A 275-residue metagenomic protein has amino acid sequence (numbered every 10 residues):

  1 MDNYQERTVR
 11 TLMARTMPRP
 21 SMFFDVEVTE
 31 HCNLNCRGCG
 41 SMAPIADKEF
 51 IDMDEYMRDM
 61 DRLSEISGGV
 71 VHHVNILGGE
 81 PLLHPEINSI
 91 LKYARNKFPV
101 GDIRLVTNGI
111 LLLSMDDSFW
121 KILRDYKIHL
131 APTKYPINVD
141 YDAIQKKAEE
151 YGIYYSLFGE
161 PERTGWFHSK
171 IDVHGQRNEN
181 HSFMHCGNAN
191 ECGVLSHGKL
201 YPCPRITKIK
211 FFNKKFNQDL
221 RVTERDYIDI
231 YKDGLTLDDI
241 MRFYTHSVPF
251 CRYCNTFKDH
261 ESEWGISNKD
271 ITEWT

Functional and structural regions predicted by a protein language model:
M1-M13, H246-T275: Radical SAM enzyme core and accessory elements
D2-L105, L112-M115, W274: Conserved alpha-helical substructure of the radical SAM core
P20-E27, S169-Q176, K232-Y244: Short, intrinsically disordered, charge-biased short linear motifs at domain edges
H31-S41, G187, P249-T256: Local cysteine-cluster metal-coordination motifs and their immediate loop/turn environment, predominantly Fe-S cluster
L63-S67, F119-D125, A148: Acidic (Asp/Glu)-rich catalytic clusters
K127-I137, L157-E160: Non-cysteine beta-strand/loop elements that form the S-adenosyl-L-methionine
D142-I209: A C-terminal junction/extension of Radical SAM enzymes
K146-W166, R205-E261: C-terminal accessory region of radical SAM enzymes
